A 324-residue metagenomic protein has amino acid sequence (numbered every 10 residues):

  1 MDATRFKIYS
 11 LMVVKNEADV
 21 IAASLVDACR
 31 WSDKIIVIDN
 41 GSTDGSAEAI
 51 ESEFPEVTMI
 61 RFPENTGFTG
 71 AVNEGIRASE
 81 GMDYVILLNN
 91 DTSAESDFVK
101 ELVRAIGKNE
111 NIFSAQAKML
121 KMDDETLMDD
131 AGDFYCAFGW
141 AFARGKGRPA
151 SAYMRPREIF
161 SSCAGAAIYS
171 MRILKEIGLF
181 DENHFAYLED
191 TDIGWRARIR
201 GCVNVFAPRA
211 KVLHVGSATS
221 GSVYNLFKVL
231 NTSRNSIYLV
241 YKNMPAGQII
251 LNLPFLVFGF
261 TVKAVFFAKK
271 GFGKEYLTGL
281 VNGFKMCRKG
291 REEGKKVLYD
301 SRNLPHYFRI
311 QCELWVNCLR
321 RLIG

Functional and structural regions predicted by a protein language model:
N16-W31: Short, well-formed alpha-helical segments that are part of the catalytic scaffolds of diverse glycosyltransferases
D27, D39-E48, E64, T92: A conserved acidic beta->alpha catalytic loop
F62-E80, N90: Glycine-rich, basic loop-to-helix element that forms the pyrophosphate-binding segment of sugar-nucleotide handling
V85: Short aromatic/hydrophobic "clamp" motif used to bind/position activated sugar donors
T92-Y135: Conserved donor NDP-sugar-binding/catalytic core segment of glycosyltransferases
M128, R148-Y169, T191-I193, G221: A recurrent flexible, glycine/aromatic-enriched loop bordering the glycosyltransferase active site that acts as
F160-K211: A short, conserved alpha-helix in the catalytic core of glycosyltransferases
I249-G324: Non-catalytic, C-terminal membrane-associated alpha-helical segments of glycosyltransferases
